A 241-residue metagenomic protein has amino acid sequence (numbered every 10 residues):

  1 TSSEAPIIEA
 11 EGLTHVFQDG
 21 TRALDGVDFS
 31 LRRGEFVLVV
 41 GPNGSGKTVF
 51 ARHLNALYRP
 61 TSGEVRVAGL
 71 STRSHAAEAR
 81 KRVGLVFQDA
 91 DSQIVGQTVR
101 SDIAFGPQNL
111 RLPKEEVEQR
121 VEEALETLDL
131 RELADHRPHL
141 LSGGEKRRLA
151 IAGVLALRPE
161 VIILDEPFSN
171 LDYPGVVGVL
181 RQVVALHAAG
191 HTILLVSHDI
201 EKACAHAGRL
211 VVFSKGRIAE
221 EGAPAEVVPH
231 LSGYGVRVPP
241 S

Functional and structural regions predicted by a protein language model:
N55: Helix-to-loop junction immediately C-terminal to a conserved catalytic motif
G63-S71, A79: Conserved ABC transporter NBD signature motif
E115-L133: Conserved ABC ATPase "signature" region
R137-L141, E145: Conserved ABC ATPase signature
I162-D165: Catalytic Walker B motif of ABC-type/P-loop ATPase nucleotide-binding domains
S197-H198: H-loop/switch region of ABC-family ATPase nucleotide-binding domains
R217-R237: Conserved beta-strand-loop-alpha-helix hinge in the C-terminal portion of ABC ATPase nucleotide-binding domains
